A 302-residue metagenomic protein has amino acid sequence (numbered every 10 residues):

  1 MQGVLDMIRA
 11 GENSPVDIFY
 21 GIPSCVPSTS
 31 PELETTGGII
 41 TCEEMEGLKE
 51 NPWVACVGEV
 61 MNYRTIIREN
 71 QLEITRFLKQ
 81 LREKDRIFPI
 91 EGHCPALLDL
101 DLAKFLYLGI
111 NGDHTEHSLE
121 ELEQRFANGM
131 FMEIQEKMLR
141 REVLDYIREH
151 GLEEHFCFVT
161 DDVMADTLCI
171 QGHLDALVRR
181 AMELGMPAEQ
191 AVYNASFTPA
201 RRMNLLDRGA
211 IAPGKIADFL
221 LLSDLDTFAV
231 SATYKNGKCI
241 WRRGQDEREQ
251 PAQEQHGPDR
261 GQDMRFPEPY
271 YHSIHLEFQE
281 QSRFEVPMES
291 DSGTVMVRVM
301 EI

Functional and structural regions predicted by a protein language model:
M1-P89: Divalent-metal coordination cores built from histidine and acidic residues
M7, V57, R125, D161 (+3 more regions): Divalent metal-coordination and catalytic microenvironments
I18-I22, A55-E59, I90-G92, G112-H114 (+2 more regions): Hydrophobic faces of well-ordered beta-strands that scaffold small-molecule active sites in alpha/beta enzyme cores
P23-S28, E59-Y63, H93-L97, H117 (+2 more regions): Active-site beta-loop-alpha junctions enriched in small/polar residues
I74-R76, C94-L106, Q124: N-terminal active-site wall of soluble small-molecule enzyme domains
Y107, N111-R208, L220-F228: Active-site-adjacent C-terminal substructures of enzyme catalytic domains
C169-G185, E189-I302: Active-site microenvironment of metallo-dependent hydrolases
